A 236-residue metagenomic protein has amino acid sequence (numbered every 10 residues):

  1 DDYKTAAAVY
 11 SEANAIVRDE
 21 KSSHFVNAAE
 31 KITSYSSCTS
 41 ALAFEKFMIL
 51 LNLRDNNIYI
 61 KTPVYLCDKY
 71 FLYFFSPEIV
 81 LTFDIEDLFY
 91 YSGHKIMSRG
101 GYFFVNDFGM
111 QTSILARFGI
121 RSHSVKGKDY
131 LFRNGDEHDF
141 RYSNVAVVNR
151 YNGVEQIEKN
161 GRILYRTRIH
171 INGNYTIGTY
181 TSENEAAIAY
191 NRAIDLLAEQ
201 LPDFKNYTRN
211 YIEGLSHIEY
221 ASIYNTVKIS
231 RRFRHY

Functional and structural regions predicted by a protein language model:
D1-Y236: Boundary-flanking segments of nucleic-acid-binding domains in nuclear regulatory proteins
